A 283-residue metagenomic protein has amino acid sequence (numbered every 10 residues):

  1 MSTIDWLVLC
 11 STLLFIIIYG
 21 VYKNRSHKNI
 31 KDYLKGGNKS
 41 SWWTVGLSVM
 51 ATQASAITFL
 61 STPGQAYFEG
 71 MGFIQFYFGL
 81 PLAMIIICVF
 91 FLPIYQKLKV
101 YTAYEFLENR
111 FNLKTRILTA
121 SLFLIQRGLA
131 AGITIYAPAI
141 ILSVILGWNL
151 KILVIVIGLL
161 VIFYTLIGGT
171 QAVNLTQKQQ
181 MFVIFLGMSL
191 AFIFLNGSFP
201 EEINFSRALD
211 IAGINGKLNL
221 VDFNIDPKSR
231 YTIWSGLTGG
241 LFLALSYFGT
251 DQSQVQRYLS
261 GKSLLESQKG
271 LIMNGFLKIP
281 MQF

Functional and structural regions predicted by a protein language model:
M1-F59, T165-G168, G187, P200: Membrane-interface "cap" regions at the ends of multi-pass membrane proteins
M1-S2, G37-S40, S61-Q75, F182-F283: Loop-to-helix junctions at membrane interfaces in multi-pass transport proteins
L13-I16, T52-Q53, L80-M84, L124-R127 (+4 more regions): Residue-level recognition of pore/gate-forming positions within transmembrane alpha-helices of multi-pass
I16-I30, F90-Y104, F163, I167-G169 (+1 more regions): Juxtamembrane interface elements at the cytosolic ends of transmembrane helices in multi-pass membrane proteins
Y19, K23-S26, A131-I135, I141-V156 (+4 more regions): Hydrophobic alpha-helical segments and their helix-loop junctions in multi-pass secondary transporters
L34-A51, G72-F73, L98-L129, K262-L265 (+1 more regions): Transmembrane-helix boundary/entry motifs in multi-pass membrane transporters
I74-L166, G239-Y247: Helix-loop-helix module between adjacent transmembrane segments
